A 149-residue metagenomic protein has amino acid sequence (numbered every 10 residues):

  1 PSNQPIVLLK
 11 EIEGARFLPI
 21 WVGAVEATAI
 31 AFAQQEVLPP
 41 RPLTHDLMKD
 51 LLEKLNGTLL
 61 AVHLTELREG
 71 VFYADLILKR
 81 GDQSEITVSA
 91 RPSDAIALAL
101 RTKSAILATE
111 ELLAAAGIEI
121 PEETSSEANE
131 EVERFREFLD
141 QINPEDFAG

Functional and structural regions predicted by a protein language model:
P1-G149: Divalent-cation
